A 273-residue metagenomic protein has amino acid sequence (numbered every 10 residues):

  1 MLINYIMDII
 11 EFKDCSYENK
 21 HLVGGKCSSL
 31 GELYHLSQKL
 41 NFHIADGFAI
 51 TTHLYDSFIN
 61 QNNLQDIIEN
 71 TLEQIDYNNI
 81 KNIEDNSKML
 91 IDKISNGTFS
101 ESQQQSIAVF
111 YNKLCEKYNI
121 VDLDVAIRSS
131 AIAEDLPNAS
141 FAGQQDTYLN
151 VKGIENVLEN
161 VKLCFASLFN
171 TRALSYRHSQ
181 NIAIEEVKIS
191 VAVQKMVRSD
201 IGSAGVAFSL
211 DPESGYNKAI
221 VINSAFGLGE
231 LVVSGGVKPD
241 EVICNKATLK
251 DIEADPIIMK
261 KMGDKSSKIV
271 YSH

Functional and structural regions predicted by a protein language model:
L2-A192: N-terminal beta-alpha lobe that positions the nucleotide/phosphoryl donor in ATP/NTP-coupled carboxylate activation
R128, Q194, V221-N223: Short beta-strand segments
N138-S140, A204-G205, L231-G235: Short conserved micro-motifs at the rims of enzyme active sites and ligand-binding pockets
Y148-K152, A207-L210, I243-N245: Short beta-strand-to-turn element immediately C-terminal to the catalytic PLP-Schiff-base lysine in fold type I
K195, S199-A207: Phosphate/diphosphate-binding loops
G202, S209-P212, N223-E230: Glycine-rich phosphate/pyrophosphate-binding beta-alpha loops
A219-H273: Conserved catalytic alpha/beta cores of large enzymes that bind or transform nucleotide phosphates and polynucleotides
